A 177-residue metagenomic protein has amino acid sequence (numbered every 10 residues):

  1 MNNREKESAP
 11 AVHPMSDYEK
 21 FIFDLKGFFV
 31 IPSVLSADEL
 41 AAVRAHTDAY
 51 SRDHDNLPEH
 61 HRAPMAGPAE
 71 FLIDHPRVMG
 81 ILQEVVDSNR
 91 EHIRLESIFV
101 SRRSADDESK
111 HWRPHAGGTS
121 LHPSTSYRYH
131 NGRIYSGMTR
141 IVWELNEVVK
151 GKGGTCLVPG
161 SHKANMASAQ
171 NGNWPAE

Functional and structural regions predicted by a protein language model:
N2-R4, A11-K26, L35-E177: Non-heme Fe(II) oxygenase catalytic core, chiefly the N-lobe of the double-stranded beta-helix
I31-P32: Short loop-to-beta-strand entry elements in the cores of soluble alpha/beta enzymes
